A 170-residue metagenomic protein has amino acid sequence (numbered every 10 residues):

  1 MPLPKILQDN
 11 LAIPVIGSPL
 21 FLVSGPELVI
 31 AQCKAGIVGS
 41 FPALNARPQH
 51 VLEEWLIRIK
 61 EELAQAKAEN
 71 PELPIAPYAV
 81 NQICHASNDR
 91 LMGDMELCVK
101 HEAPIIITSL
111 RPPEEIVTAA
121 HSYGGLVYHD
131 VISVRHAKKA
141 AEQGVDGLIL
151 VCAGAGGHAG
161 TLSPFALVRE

Functional and structural regions predicted by a protein language model:
M1-E170: Active-site entrance/lid segments in N-terminal catalytic domains of soluble metabolic enzymes
